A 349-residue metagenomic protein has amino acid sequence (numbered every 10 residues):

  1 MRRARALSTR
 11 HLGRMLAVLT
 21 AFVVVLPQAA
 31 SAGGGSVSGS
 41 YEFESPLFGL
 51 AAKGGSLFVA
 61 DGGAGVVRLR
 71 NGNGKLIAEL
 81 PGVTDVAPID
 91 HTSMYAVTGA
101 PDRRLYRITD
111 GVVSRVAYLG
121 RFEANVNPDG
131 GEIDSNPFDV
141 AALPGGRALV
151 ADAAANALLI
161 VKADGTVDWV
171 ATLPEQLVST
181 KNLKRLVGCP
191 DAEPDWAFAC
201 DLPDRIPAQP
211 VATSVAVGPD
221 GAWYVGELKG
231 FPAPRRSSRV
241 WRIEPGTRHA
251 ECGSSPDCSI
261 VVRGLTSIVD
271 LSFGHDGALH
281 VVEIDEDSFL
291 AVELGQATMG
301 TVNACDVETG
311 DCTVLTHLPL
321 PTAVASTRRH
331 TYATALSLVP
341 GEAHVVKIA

Functional and structural regions predicted by a protein language model:
R2-A32: Secretory targeting and sorting signals
F22-G39, G49, S337-L338: C-terminal region of N-terminal signal peptides and the immediate post-cleavage residues of exported proteins
S38-Y41, G74-L80, S114-R121, D168-L183 (+2 more regions): Beta-propeller fold detector
Y41-S56, L80-T98, D102, E123-A148 (+5 more regions): Beta-rich, blade/repeat-based domains predominating in secreted/periplasmic proteins but also intracellular
G65-R68, R103-Y106, A157-I160, W169 (+3 more regions): A short loop-to-beta-strand structural motif that recurs across blades of beta-propeller domains
R70-N73, I108-V112, V161-T166, E244-R248 (+2 more regions): Short loop/turn segments that connect beta-strands within beta-propeller blades
V97-R103, K181-C189, L202-R205, Y224-R239 (+2 more regions): Short, conserved, GDST-rich strand-edge loop motifs in beta-rich repeat architectures
P321-A349: Blade-level signature of beta-propeller repeat domains, shared across WD40, Kelch, NHL, RCC1 and BNR/Asp-box propellers
